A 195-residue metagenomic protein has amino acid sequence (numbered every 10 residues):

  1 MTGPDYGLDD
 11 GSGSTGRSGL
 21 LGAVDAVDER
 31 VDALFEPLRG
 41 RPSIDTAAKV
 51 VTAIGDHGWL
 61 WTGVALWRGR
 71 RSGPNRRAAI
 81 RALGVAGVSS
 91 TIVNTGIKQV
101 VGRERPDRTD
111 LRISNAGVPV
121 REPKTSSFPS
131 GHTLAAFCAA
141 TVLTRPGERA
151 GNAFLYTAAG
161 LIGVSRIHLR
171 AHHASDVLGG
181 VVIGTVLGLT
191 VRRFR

Functional and structural regions predicted by a protein language model:
M1-T62, N94-P123: N-terminal transmembrane-helix/juxtamembrane module of multi-pass inner/ER membrane proteins
S43, P74-A78, D107, G147-A153: Membrane-helix interface segments
W67, I92-I97, V101, L143 (+1 more regions): Alpha-helical membrane-inserting segments
R68-V93: Interfacial segments of alpha-helical transmembrane regions
G73, G102-D107, R170-S175: Transmembrane helix-loop junctions in multipass membrane proteins, especially transporters and channels
G84-K98, A153-S165: Small-polar-interrupted transmembrane alpha-helices in polytopic inner-membrane proteins
L111-R195: Membrane-embedded catalytic cores of phosphoryl/pyrophosphoryl-handling enzymes
